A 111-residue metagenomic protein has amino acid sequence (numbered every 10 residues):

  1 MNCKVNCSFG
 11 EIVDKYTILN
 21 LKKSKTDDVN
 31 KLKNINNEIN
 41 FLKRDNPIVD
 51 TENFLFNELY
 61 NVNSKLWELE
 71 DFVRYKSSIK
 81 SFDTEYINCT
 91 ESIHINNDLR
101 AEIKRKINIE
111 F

Functional and structural regions predicted by a protein language model:
M1-F111: Extended, charge-rich alpha-helical interface modules
